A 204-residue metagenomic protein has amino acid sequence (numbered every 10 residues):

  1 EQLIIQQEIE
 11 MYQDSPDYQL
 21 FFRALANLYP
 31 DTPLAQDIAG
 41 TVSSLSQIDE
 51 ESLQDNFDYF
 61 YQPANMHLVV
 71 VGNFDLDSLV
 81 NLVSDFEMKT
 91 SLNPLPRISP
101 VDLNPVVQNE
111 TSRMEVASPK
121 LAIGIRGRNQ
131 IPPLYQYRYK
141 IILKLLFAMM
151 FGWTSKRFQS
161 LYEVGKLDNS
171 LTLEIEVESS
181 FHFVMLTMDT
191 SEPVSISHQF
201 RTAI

Functional and structural regions predicted by a protein language model:
E1-P94, R138, F147, T154 (+1 more regions): Charge-rich, well-structured scaffold segments of protease-associated domains
L92-K156: His/Glu-based metal-binding/catalytic segments typifying zinc-dependent metallopeptidases
